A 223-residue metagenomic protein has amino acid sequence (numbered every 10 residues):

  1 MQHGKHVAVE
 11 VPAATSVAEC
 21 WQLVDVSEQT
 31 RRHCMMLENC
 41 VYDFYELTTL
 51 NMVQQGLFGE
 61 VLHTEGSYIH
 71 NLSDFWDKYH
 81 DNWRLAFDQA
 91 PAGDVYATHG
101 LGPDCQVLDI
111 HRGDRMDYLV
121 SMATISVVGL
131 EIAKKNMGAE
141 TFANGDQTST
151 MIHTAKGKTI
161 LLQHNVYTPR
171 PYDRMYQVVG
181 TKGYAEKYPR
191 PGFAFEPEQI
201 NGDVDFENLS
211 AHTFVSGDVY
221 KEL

Functional and structural regions predicted by a protein language model:
M1-Y42, G56: Beta-strand-loop-alpha-helix segment that lines the small-molecule cofactor/substrate pocket of alpha/beta enzymes
T30-M35, C40-F142: Predominantly a Rossmann-like dinucleotide-binding segment in NAD(P)-dependent oxidoreductases
T98, T141-D146, H153-A155, P169-R170: A short catalytic or substrate-binding loop motif that flags glycine-/basic-rich loops and adjacent residues that bind
G113-L119, T159-L162, Y184-Y188: Acidic/polar loop patches that form or flank catalytic/metal-binding clefts of enzymes that bind anionic ligands
S126, L130-T141, H153, K182-L223: C-terminal glycine/acidic-rich active-site capping loop/insertion
T159-D173: Glycine-rich phosphate/pyrophosphate-binding beta-alpha loops
